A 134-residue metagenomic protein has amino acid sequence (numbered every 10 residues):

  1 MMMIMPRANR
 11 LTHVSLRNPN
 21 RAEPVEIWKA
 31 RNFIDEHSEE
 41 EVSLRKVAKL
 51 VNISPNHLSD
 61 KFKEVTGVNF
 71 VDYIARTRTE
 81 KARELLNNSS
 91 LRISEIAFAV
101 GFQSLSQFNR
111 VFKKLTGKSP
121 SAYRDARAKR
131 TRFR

Functional and structural regions predicted by a protein language model:
M2-N18, K129-R134: N-terminal intrinsically disordered/low-complexity leader segments
R7, L11, F33, H37 (+3 more regions): Basic/polar phosphate-binding segments, predominantly the helix-turn-helix DNA-binding elements of transcriptional
R17-N20, P24, D60, D72: A generic helix-loop boundary/linker signal
N20-I27, L44, A48: Short, structured helix-loop boundary elements
E23, N52, L86: Charged, low-complexity surface patches
V25-F33, R78-E84: Pre-recognition alpha-helix immediately N-terminal to the DNA-recognition helix within helix-turn-helix or winged-helix
I74-R83, A122-R134: Short, basic, alpha-helical segments at the C-terminal edge of helix-turn-helix-like DNA-binding modules
